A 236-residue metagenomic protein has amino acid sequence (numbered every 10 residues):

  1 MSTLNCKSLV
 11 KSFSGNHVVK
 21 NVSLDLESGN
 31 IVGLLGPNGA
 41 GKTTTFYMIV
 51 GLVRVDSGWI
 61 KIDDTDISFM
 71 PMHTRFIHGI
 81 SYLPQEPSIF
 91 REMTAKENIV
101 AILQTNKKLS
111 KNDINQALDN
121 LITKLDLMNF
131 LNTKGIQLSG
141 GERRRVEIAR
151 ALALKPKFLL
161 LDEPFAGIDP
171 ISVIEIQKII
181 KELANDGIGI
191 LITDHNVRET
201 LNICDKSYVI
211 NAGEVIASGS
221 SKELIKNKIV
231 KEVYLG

Functional and structural regions predicted by a protein language model:
L35-P37: The feature captures the beta-strand-to-loop junction immediately N-terminal to the Walker
D66-E86, K111-N115, L224-K228: ABC ATPase NBD coupling module
N112-F130, K178-K181, I229: Conserved ABC ATPase "signature" region
K134-L138, E142: Conserved ABC ATPase signature
K155: Conserved catalytic motifs of ABC-family nucleotide-binding domains
L159-D162: Catalytic Walker B motif of ABC-type/P-loop ATPase nucleotide-binding domains
